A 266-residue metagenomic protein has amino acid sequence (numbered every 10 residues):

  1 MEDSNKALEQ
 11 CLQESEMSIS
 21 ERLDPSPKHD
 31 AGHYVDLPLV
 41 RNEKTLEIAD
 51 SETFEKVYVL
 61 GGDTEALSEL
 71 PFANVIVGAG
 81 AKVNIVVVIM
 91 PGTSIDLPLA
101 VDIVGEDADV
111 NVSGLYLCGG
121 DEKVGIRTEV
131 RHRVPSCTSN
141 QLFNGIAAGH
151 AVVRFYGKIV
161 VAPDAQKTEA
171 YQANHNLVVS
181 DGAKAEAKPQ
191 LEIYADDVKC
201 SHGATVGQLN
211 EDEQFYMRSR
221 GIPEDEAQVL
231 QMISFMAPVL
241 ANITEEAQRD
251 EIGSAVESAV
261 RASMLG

Functional and structural regions predicted by a protein language model:
M1-D3: Long, charged/polar, low-complexity intrinsically disordered N-terminal extensions that precede catalytic
N5, E9-F215, S219-I222, I243 (+1 more regions): Conserved beta-strand/loop scaffold segments within soluble protein domains that form the structured core and edges
Y216-P238: Extended amphipathic alpha-helical segments enriched in small hydrophobics
